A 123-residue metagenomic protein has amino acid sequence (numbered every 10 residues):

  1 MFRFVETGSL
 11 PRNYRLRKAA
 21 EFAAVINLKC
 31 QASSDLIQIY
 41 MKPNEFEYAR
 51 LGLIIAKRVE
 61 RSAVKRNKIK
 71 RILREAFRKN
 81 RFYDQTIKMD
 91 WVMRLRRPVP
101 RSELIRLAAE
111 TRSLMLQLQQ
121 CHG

Functional and structural regions predicted by a protein language model:
M1-G123: Positively charged, solvent-exposed patches that mediate nucleic-acid binding
